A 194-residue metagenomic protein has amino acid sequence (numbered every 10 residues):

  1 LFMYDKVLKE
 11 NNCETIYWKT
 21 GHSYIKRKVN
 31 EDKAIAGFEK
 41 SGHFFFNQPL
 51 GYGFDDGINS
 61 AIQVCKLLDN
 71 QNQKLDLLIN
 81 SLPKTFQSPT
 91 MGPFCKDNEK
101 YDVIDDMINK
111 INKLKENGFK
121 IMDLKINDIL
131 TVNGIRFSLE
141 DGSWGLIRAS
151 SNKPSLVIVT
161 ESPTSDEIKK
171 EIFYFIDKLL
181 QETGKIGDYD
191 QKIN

Functional and structural regions predicted by a protein language model:
L1-V159, S165-N194: Phosphate-binding and adjacent anionic-ligand microenvironments
